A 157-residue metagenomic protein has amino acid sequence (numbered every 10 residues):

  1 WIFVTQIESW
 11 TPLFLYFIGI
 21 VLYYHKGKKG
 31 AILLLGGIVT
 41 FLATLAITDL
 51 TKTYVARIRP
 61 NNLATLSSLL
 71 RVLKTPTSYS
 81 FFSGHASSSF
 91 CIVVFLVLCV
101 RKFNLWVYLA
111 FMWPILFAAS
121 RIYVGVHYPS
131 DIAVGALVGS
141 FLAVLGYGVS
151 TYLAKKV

Functional and structural regions predicted by a protein language model:
W1-D49, M112, P129-V157: Terminal transmembrane helix and immediately flanking juxtamembrane interfaces of multi-pass membrane proteins
F17, L33-L34, L66, L116 (+1 more regions): A near-ubiquitous, low-amplitude feature marking generic local secondary-structure context
K28-V100, L105-W106: Membrane-interface loops
L70-V157: Membrane-embedded catalytic cores of phosphoryl/pyrophosphoryl-handling enzymes
